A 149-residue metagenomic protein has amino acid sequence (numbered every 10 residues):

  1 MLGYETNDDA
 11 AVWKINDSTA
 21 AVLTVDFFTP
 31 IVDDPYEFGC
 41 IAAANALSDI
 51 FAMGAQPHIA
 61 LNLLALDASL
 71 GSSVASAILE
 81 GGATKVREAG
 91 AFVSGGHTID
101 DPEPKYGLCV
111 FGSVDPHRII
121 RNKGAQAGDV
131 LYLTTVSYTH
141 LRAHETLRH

Functional and structural regions predicted by a protein language model:
M1-T135: Glycine-rich phosphate/pyrophosphate-binding loop regions near the starts of catalytic domains
T139-H149: Conserved small/polar residues in nucleotide/adenosyl-binding loops
